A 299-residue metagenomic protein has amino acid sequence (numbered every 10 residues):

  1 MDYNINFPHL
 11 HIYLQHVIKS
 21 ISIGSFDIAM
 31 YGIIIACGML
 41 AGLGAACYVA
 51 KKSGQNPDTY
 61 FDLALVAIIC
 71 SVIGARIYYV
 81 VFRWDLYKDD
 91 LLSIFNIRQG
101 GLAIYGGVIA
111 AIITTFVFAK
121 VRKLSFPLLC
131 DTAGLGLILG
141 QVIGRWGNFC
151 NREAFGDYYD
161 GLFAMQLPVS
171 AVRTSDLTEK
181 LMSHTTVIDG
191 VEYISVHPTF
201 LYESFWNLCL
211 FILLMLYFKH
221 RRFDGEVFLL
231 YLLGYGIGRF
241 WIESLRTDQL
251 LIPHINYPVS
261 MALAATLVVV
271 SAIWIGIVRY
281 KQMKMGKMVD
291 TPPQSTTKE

Functional and structural regions predicted by a protein language model:
M1-E299: A feature for loop-to-transmembrane-helix boundaries and adjacent hydrophobic helices in multi-pass integral membrane
